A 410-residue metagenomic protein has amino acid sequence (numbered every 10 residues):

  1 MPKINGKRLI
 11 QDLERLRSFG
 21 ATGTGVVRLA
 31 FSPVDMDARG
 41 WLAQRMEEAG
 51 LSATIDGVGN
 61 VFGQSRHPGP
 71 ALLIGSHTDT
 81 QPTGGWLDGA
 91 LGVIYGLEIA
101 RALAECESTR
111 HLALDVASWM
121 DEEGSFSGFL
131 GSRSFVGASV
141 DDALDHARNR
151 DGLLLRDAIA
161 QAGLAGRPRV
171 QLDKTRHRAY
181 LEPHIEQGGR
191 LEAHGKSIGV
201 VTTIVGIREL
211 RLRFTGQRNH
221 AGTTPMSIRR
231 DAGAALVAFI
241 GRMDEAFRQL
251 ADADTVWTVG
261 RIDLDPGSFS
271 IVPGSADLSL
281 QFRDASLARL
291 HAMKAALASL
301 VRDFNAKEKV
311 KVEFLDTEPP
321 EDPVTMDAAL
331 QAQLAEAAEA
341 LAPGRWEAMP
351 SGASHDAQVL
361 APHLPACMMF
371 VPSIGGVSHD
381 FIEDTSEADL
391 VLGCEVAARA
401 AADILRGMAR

Functional and structural regions predicted by a protein language model:
K3-G85, L103: Acidic/His- and Gly-rich active-site-bordering loop/insert found across diverse amide/peptide-bond hydrolases
L9, R17-T22, L72-S76, R345-V396: Zn-dependent metallopeptidase/amidohydrolase metal-coordination segment
L29-F31, T258-G267, S279-A285, K311-Q331 (+1 more regions): A short beta-alpha structural unit
T54-D56, R110-H111, R167-D173, T223 (+4 more regions): Flexible, glycine/charged-enriched surface loops at secondary-structure junctions
I74, T83-E123, R208-F214, H220-F247 (+3 more regions): Alpha-helical metal-binding/catalytic segments enriched in His/Glu/Asp
T78-Q81, A117-S125, Q187, R218 (+3 more regions): Acidic, glycine-rich active-site loops and adjacent beta-strand->loop/helix elements that engage anionic groups
D121-L287: Midchain, well-structured core segments that form catalytic/ion-binding scaffolds
I204, T224-Q249, S299, V371-R410: His/Asp/Glu-rich mid-to-C-terminal helical/loop segments that flank catalytic regions of hydrolases
